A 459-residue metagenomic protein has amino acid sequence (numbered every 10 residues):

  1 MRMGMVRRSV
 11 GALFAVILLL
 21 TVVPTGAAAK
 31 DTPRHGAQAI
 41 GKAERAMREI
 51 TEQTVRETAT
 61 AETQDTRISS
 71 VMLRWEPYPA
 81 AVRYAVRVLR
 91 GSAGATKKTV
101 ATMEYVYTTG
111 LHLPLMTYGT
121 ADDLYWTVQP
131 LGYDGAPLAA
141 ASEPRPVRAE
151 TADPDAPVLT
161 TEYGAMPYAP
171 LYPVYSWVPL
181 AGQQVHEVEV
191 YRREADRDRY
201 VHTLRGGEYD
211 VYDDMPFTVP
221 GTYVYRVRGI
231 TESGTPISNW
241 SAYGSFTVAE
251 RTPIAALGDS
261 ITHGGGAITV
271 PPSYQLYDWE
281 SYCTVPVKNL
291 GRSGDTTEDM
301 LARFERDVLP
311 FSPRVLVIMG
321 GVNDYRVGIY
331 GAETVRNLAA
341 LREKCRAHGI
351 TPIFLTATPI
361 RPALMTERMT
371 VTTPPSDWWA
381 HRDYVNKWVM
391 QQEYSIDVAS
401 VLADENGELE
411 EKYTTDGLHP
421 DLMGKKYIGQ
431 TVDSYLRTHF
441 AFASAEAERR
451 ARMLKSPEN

Functional and structural regions predicted by a protein language model:
G26, K30, R34-E52, T58 (+8 more regions): Conserved catalytic region of serine esterases and O-acyltransferases that act on ester linkages in lipids
S70-A80, L171-G182: Conserved aromatic anchor
R87-T120, V190-T218: Recognizes extended acidic, P/S/T-rich segments that occur within or adjacent to Ig-like beta-sandwich modules
M116-G135, F217-S233: Beta-strand-rich modules
Y133-A152, E232-V248: Extracellular fibronectin type III
I230-S293, E298, A302-S312: Serine-esterase "nucleophile elbow" of acetyl-processing enzymes
M319-N323, E343-W379: Active-site segments of SGNH/GDSL-like serine hydrolases that catalyze O-acetyl group transfer/hydrolysis on lipids
R361-N459: Catalytic His-Asp segment of secreted/periplasmic serine-dependent ester chemistry enzymes
